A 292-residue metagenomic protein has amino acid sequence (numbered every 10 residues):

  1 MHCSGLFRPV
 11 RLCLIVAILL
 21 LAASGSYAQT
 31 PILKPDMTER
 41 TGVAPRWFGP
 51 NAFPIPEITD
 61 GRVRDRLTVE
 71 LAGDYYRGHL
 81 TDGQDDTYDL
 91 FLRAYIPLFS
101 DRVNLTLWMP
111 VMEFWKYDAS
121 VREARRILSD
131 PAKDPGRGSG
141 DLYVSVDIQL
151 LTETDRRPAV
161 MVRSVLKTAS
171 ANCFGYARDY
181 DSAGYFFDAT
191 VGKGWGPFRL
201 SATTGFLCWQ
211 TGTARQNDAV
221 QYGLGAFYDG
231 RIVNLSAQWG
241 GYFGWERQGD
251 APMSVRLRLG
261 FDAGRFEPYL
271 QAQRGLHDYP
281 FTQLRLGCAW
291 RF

Functional and structural regions predicted by a protein language model:
M1-F48: Cleavable N-terminal export/targeting peptides
A28-F187, A202, V233-W245, D250 (+3 more regions): Transmembrane beta-barrel domains of Gram-negative outer membranes and organellar outer membranes
D89, Y143, Q221, Q283-R285: Short hydrophobic/aromatic beta-strand or adjacent loop that forms the aromatic wall/cage of a ligand/substrate-binding
I96-S100, K193-P197, Y228-I232, F261-R265: A generic beta-sheet turn/junction motif
D179-T211: Hydrophobic, aromatic-enriched interface-forming segments
S201-G240: A mid-sequence, solvent-exposed acidic-amphipathic segment
L257-A263, Y279-F292: Outer-membrane beta-barrel "beta-signal"
E267-G275, R285: Low-complexity, intrinsically disordered Gly/Pro/Thr-rich segments
